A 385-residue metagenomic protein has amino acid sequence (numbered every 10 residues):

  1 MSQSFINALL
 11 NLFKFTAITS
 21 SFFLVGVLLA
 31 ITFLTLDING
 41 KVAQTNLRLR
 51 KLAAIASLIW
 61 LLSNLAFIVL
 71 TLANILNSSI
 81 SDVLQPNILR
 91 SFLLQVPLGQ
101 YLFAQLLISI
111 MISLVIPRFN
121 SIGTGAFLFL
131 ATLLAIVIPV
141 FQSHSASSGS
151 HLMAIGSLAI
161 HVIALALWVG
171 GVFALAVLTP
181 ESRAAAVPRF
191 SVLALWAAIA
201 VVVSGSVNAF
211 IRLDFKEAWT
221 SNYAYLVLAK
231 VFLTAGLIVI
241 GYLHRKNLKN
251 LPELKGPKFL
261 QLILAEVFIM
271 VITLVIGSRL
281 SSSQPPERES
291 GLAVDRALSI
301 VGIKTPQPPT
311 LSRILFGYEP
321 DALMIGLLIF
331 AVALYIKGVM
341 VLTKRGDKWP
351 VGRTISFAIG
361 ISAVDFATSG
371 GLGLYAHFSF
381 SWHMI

Functional and structural regions predicted by a protein language model:
M1-S369, I385: Polytopic transmembrane helical bundles with strong interfacial aromatic enrichment
V339, S379-F380: Generic alpha-helical secondary structure signal
Y375-F378, M384: N-terminal pre-first-transmembrane
